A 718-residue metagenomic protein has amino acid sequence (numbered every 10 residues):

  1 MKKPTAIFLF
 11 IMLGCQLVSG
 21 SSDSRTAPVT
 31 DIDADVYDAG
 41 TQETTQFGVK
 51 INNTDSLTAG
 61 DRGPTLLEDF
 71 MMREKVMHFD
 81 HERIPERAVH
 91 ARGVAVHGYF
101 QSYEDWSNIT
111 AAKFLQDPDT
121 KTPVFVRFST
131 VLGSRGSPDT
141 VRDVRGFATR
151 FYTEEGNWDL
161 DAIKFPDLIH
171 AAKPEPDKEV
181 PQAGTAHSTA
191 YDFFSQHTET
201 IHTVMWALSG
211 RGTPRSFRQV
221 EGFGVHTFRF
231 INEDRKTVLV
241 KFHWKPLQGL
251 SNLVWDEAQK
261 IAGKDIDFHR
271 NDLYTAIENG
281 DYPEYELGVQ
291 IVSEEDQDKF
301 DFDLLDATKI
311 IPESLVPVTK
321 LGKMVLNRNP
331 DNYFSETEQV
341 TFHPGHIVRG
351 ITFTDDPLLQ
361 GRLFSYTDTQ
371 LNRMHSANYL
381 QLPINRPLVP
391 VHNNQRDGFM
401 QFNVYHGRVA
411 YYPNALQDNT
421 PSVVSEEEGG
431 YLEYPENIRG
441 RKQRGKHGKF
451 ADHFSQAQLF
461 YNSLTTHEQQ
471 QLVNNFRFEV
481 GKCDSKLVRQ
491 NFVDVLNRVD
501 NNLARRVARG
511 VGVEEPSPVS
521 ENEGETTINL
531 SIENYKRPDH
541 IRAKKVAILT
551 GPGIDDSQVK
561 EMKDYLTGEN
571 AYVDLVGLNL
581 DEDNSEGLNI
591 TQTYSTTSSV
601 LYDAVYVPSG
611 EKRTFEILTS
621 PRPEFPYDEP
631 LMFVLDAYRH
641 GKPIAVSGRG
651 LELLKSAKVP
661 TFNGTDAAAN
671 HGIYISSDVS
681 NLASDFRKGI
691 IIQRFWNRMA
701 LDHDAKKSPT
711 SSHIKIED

Functional and structural regions predicted by a protein language model:
K2-S21: Gram-negative bacterial Sec-dependent N-terminal signal peptides
G20-G553, K560-Y572, G577-T596, Y606-G610 (+5 more regions): Active-site-adjacent core segments of small-molecule enzymes
S485, A604-G610, P626-S656: Catalytic nucleophile loop
P552-D556, G650-E652: Gly/Ser/Thr-rich loops at beta-strand to alpha-helix junctions that form or flank small-molecule/cofactor-binding
Q558, E616-L618, L654-A657: Short glycine-/acidic-enriched loop or helix-start segments at secondary-structure transitions that form or flank
T591-Y594, S598-V605, A657-L682: Structural recognition of alpha->loop->beta junctions
A667-I716: A charged, well-structured terminal subsegment
